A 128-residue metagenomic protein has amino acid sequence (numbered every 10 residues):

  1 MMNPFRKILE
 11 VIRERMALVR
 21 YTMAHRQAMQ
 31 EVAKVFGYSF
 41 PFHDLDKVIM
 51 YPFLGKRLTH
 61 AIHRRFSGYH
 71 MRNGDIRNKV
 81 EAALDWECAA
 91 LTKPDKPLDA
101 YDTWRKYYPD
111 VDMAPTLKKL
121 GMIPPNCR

Functional and structural regions predicted by a protein language model:
M1-R128: Metal-dependent phosphohydrolase cores
